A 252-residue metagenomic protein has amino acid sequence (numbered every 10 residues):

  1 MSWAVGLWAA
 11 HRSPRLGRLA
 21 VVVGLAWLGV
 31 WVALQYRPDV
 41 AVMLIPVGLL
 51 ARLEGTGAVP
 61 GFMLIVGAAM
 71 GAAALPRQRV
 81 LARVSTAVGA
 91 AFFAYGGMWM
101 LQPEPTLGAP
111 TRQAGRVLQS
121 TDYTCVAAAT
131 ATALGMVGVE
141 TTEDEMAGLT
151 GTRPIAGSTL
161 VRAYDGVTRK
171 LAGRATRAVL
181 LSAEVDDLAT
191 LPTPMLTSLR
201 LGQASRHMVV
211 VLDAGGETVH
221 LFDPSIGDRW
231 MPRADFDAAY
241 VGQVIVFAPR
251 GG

Functional and structural regions predicted by a protein language model:
M1-A82, G89-E104, G135-M136, E140-G252: Conserved active-site-adjacent core of cysteine acyl-enzyme catalytic domains
P103-T111: N-terminal signal-anchor transmembrane helix
R112-D122, T132, A147-G157: Second-shell loop/turn segments in exported
C125: Active-site-proximal loop/helix segment associated with metal-binding centers of metalloenzymes
A128-A129: An acidic helix/loop motif centered on a single conserved Asp/Glu that marks catalytic or ligand-interacting sites
